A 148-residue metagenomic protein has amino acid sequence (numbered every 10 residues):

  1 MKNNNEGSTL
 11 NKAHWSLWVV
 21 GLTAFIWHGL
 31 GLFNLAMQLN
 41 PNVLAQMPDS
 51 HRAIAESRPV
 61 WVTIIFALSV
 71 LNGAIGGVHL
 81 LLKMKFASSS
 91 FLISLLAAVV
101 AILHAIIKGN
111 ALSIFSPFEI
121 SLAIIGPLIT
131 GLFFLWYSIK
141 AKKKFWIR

Functional and structural regions predicted by a protein language model:
K2-R148: Topology signature of small-to-medium multi-pass alpha-helical membrane proteins
